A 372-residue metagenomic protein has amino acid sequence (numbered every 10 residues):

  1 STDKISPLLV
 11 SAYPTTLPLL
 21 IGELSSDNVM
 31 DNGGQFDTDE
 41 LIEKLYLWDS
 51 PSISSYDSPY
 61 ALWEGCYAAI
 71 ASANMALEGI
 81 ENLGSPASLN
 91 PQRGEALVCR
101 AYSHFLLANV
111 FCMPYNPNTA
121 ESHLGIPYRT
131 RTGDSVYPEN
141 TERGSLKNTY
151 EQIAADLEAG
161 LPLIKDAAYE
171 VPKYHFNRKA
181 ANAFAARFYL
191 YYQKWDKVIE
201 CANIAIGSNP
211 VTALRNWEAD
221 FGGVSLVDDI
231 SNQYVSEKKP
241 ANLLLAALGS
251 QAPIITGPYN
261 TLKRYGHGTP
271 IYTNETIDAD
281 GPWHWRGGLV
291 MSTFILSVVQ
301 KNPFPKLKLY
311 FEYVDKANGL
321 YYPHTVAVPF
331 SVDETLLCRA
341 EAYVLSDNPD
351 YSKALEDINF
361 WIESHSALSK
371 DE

Functional and structural regions predicted by a protein language model:
S1-V29: Acidic, glycine-rich segments characteristic of secretory precursors and extracytoplasmic regions
E40-C112, G144, L157-I164, L320-A327 (+2 more regions): Conserved, well-structured interaction surfaces
A108-Y115, A168, Y191-K194, L345-N348: Short coil/turn linking the two alpha-helices of tandem helical-hairpin repeats
Y150, W195, P349-Y351: TPR-repeat structural position
I164-I199, N203-A205: Aromatic- and glycine-enriched pocket-lining scaffold segments that form the walls of small-molecule binding clefts
K197-L336, E363-S364, L368-E372: Hydrophobic-face positions in mid-chain alpha helices that act as interaction patches
